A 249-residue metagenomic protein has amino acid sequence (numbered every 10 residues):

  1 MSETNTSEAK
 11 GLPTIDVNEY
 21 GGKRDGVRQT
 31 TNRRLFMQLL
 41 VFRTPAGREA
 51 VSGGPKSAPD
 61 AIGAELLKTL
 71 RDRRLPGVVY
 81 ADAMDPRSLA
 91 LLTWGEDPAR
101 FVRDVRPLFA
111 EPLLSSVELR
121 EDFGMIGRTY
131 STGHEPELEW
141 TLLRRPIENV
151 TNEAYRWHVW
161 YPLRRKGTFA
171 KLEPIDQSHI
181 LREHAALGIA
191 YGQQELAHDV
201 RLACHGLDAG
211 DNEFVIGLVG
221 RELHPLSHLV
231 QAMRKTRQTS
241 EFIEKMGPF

Functional and structural regions predicted by a protein language model:
M1-D72, E96-D104, V117-I189: Short S/T/G/P-rich N-terminal loop/turn motif that feeds into the first structured element of a domain
D25-R28, G63-A90, E96, E118-R128 (+3 more regions): Short, glycine- and small/hydrophobic-rich beta-strand elements in well-ordered beta-sheets
M37-L40, V78-L108, H158-R164, A203 (+1 more regions): Short, well-ordered beta-strand segments in beta-rich or mixed alpha/beta enzyme and ligand-binding folds
S52, V105, E173-I175, V215-I216 (+2 more regions): Generic alpha-helix signal with a bias toward terminal, lower-confidence helices and secondary-structure junctions
L70, L108-V117, M233-F242: A common structural junction motif
D97, A110-L113, S178-E183, G220-E222 (+1 more regions): Short, low-complexity, polar/charged sequence segments that are solvent-exposed and flexible
